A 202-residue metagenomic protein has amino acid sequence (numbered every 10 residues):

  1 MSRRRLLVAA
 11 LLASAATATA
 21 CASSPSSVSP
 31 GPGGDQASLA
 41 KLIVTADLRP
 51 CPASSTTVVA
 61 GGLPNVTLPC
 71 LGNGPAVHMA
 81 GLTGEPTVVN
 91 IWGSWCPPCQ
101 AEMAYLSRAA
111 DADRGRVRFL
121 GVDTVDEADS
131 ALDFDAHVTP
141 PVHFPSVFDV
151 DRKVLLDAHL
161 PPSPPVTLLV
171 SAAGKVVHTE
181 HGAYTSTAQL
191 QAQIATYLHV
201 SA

Functional and structural regions predicted by a protein language model:
M1-P69, A202: N-terminal targeting signals for export/organelle localization
A9-A20, T87-N90, Y105-A109, D113 (+4 more regions): Hydrophobic alpha-helical membrane segments, chiefly transmembrane helices and signal peptide h-regions, characterized
T19, L71-N73, A172: Short, ordered coil/turn segments that flank beta-strands lining enzyme active or ligand-binding pockets
V58-A60, N65-T87: A short beta-strand-turn-helix
G61-L63, L82-G84, R114, P141 (+1 more regions): Extracytoplasmic
V77-Q100, L106, F119: Short active-site neighborhood of thiol/selenol oxidoreductases, capturing the structured segment around
Q100-T139, V150-D157: Structural microenvironment flanking redox-active thiols in thiol-disulfide oxidoreductases
A136-H143, F148-A202: Thiol/disulfide oxidoreductase modules built on the thioredoxin-like
